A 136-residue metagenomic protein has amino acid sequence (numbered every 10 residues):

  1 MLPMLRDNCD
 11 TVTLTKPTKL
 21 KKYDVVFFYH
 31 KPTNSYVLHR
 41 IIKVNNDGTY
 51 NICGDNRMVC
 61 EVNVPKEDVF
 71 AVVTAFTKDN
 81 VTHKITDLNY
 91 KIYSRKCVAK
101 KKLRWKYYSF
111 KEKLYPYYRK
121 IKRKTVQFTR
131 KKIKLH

Functional and structural regions predicted by a protein language model:
M1-H136: Extended hydrophobic leader/signal-anchor segments used for secretion and membrane insertion
